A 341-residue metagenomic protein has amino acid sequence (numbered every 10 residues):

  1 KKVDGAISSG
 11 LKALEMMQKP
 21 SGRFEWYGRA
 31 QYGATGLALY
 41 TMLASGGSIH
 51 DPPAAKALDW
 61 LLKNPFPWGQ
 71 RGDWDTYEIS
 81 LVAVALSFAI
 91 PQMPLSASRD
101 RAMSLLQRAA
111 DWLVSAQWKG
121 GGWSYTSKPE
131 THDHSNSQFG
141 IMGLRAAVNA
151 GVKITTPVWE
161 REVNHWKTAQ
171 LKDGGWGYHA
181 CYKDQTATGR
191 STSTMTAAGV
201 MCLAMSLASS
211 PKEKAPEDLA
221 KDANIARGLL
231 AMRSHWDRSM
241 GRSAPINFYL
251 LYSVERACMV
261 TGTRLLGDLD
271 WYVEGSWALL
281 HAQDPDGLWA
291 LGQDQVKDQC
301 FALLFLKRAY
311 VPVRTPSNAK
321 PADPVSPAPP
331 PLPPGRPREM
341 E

Functional and structural regions predicted by a protein language model:
K1-S9, R23-P53, P67-E160, T168-E274 (+4 more regions): An alpha-helical repeat/solenoid feature that recognizes helix-turn-helix modules
S9-E15: Extreme N-terminal leader/anchor segments
Q18: N-terminal glycine-/serine-/threonine-rich phosphate-binding loop
W60-P67: Conserved, well-structured interaction surfaces
H165: Active-site neighborhood of glycoside hydrolase catalytic domains
